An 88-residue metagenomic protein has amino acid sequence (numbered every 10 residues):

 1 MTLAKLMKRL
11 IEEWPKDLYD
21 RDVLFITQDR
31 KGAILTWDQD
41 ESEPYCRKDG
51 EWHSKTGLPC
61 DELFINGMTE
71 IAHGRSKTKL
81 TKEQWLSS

Functional and structural regions predicted by a protein language model:
M1, I26, L35, M68 (+1 more regions): Intrinsically disordered/low-complexity terminal segments and short unstructured peptides
L3-Y19: Surface-exposed ligand/attachment interfaces on beta-rich extracellular proteins
M7-K8, R30, P44-C46, T78: Intrinsically disordered, low-complexity regions enriched in Ser/Pro/Gly/Gln/His and often acidic
R21-F25, K31-I34: Short, surface-exposed beta-edge/turn micro-motifs
I26, Y45, E62: Short, exposed beta-strand/loop patches in secreted or surface proteins that constitute
D29, R47-K48, H53-S54: Acidic surface patches and DE-rich sequence motifs
G32-K48: Short, surface-exposed terminal/edge motifs of secreted or surface/virion proteins that either
H53-S88: Low-complexity intrinsically disordered segments
